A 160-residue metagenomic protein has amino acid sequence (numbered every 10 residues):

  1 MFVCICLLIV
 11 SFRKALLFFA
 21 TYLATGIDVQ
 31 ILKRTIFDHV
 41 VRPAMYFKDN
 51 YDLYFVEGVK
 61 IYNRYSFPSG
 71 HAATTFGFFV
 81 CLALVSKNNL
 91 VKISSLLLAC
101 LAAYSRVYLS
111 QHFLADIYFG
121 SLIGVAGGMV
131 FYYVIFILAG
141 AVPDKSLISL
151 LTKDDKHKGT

Functional and structural regions predicted by a protein language model:
M1-L7, A126-V130: Hydrophobic core of alpha-helical transmembrane segments in multi-pass integral membrane proteins
V3-I31: Interfacial segments of alpha-helical transmembrane regions
I9, T35-I36, I135-L138: Helix-loop junctions at the membrane-solvent interface of multi-pass transporters, primarily the C-terminal
F12, V40, Q111-H112: Residue-level recognition of short, well-ordered coil/turn positions that link secondary-structure elements
R13-K14, K33, R42, K92 (+1 more regions): Basic side chains
T25-M45: Transmembrane alpha-helix/helix-exit interface in multi-pass inner-membrane proteins
Y51-G159: Membrane-embedded catalytic cores of phosphoryl/pyrophosphoryl-handling enzymes
